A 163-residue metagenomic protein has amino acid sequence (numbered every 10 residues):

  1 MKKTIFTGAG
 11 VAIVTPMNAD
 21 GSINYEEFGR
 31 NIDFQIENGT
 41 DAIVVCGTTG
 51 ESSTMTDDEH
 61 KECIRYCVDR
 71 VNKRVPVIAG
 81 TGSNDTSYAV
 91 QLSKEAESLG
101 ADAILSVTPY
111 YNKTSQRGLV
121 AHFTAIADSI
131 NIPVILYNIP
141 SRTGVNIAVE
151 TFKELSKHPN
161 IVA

Functional and structural regions predicted by a protein language model:
K2-V11, T15-N146, F152: Active-site beta->alpha loop and helix N-cap motifs at the rims of alpha/beta catalytic domains
K153-A163: Active-site/ligand-binding-proximal alpha/beta "capping" segment
